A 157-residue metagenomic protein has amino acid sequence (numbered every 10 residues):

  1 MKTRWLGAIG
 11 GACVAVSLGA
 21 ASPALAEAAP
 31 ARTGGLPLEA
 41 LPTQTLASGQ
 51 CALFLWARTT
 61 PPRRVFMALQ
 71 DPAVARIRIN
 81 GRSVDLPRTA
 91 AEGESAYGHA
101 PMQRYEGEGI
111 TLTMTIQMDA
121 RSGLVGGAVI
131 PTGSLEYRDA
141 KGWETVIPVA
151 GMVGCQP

Functional and structural regions predicted by a protein language model:
M1-R4: Positively charged n-region of N-terminal signal peptides that target proteins for export
I9-A20: Bacterial N-terminal signal peptides
L25-P157: Cysteine-centric segments in proteins
